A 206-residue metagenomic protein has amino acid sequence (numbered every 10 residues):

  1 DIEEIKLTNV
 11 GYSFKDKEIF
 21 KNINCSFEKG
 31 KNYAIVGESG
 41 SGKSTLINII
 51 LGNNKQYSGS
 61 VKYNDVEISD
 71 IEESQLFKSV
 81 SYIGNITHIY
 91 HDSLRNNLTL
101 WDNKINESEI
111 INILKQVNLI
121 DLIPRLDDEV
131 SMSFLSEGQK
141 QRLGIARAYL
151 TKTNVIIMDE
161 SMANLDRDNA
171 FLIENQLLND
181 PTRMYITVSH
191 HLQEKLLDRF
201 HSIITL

Functional and structural regions predicted by a protein language model:
I5, F20-N22: Conserved structural motif at the start of ABC-family nucleotide-binding domains
V36-E38: The feature captures the beta-strand-to-loop junction immediately N-terminal to the Walker
L51: Helix-to-loop junction immediately C-terminal to a conserved catalytic motif
G59-E67, L76: Conserved ABC transporter NBD signature motif
T87-S131: Conserved "ABC signature" C-loop
L119-L143, R147, K152-N154: ABC-fold ATPase nucleotide-binding domain signature/coupling loops
I156-E160: Catalytic Walker B motif of ABC-type/P-loop ATPase nucleotide-binding domains
